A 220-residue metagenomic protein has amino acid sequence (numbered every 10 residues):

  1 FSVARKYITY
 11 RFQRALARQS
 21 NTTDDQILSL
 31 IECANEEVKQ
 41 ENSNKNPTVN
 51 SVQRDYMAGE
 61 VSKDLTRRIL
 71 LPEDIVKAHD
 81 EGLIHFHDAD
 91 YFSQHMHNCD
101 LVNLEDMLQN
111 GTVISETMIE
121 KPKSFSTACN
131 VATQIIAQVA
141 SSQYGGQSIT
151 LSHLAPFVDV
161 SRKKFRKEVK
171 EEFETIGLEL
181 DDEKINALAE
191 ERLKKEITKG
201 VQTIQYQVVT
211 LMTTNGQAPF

Functional and structural regions predicted by a protein language model:
F1-F220: Catalytic alpha/beta active-site cores
